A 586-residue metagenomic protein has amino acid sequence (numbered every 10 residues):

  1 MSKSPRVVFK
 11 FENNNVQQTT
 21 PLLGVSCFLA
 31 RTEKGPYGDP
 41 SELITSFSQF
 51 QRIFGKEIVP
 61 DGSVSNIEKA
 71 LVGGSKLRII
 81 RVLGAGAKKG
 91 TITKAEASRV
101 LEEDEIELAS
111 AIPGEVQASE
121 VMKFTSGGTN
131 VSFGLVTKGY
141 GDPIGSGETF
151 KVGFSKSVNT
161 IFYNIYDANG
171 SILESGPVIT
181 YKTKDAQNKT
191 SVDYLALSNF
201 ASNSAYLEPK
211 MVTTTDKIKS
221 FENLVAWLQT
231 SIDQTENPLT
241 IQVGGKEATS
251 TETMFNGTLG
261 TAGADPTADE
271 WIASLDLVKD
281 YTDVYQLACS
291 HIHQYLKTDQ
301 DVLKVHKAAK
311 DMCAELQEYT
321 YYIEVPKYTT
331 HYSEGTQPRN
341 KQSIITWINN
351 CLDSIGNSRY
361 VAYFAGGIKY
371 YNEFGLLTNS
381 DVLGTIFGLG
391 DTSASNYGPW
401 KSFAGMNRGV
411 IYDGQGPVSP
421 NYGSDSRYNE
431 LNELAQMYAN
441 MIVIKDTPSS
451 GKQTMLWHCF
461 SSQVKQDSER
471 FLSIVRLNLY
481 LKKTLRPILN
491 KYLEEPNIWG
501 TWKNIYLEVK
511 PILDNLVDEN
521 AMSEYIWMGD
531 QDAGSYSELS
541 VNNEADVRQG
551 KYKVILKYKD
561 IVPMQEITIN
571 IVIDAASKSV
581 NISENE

Functional and structural regions predicted by a protein language model:
M1-E33, R52-P266, E270-D276, K553-I555 (+1 more regions): Small/polar, repeat-rich beta-turn/loop motifs that tile beta-strand-dominated architectures
M1-V100, E105, A111-G114, A273-E586: Structured, hydrophobic secondary-structure cores that serve as assembly/anchoring elements
